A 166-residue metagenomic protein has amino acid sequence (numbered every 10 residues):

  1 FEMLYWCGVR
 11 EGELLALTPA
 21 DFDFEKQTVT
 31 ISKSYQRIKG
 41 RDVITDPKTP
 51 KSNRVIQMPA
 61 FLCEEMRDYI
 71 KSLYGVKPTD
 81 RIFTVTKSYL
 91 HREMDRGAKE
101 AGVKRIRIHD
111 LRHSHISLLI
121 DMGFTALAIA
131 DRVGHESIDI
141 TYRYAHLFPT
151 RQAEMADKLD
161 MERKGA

Functional and structural regions predicted by a protein language model:
L4-Y35, L127: Short, charged phosphate-coordinating catalytic segments
C7, I56, E64, K71-V85 (+1 more regions): Short, basic (Lys/Arg/His-rich) helix/loop patches that form interaction surfaces in the mid-to-C-terminal regions
A16, F24, R143-H146, M161: Phosphate-coordinating loops and pocket residues in cytosolic domains that bind phosphorylated ligands
K26, K39-R41, T45-N53, A60-L62 (+4 more regions): C-terminal secondary-structure termini that scaffold catalytic or DNA-interacting sites
S32, P59, T84, A145: Residue-level detector of conserved, well-ordered beta-strand and adjacent loop positions that form binding/recognition
S32-S34, F61, L111: Generic beta-structure capping elements
Y35, S88, A126, V133-K158: Catalytic-site neighborhood detector that most strongly recognizes the C-terminal catalytic loop/helix of tyrosine
